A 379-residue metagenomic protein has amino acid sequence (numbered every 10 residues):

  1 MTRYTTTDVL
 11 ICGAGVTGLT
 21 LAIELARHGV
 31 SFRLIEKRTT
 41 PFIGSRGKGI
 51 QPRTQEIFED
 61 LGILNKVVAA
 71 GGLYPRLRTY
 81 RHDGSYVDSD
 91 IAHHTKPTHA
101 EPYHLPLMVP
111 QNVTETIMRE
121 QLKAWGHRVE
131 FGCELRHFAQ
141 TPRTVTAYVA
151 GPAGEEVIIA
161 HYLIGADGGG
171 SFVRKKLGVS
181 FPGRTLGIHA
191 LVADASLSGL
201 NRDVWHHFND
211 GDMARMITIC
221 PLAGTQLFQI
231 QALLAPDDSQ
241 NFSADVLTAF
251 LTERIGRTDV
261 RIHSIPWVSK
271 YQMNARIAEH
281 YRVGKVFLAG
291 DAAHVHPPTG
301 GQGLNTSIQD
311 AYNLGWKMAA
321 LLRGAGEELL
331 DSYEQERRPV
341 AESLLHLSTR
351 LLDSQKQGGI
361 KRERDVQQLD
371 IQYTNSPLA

Functional and structural regions predicted by a protein language model:
M1-D8, C12, R27-H28, K37 (+7 more regions): Helical substrate-recognition/capping region of FAD-dependent monooxygenase/halogenase enzymes
T5-T7, A153-Y162: Core beta-strand elements of the Rossmann-like FAD/NAD(P) dinucleotide-binding domain in flavoenzyme oxidoreductases
V9-I11, F32, V286: Conserved hydrophobic helix-helix packing surfaces used for dimerization/oligomerization
A14-I23, M118, G165, I265 (+1 more regions): Conserved mid-domain beta->alpha element of the FAD-binding
A26-R46: Glycine-rich FAD pyrophosphate-binding loop
I43-I117, Q121-K123: Active-site-adjacent segment of FAD-dependent monooxygenases/related oxidoreductases
E120, Y162, A166-M273: Conserved FAD-binding catalytic core of PHBH/FMO-like flavoproteins
F131-V145: A conserved short coil-to-beta-strand element within the FAD-binding core of flavoproteins
